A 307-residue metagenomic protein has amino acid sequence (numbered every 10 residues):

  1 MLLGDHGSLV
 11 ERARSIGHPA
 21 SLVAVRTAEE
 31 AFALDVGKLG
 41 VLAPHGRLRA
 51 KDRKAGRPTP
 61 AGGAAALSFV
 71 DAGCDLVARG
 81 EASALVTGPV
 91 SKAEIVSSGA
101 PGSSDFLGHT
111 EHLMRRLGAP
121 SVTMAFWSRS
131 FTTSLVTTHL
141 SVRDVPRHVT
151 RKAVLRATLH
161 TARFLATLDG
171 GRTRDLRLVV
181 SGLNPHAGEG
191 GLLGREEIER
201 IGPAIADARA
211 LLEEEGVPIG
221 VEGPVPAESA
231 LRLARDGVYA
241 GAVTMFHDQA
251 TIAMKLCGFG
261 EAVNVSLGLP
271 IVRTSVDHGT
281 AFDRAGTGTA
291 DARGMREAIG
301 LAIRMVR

Functional and structural regions predicted by a protein language model:
M1-L107, K152, R156-M245, Q249-N264 (+4 more regions): Contiguous, glycine/small-aliphatic-enriched amphipathic segments in soluble metabolic enzymes
A33-L34, F126-R156: Ligand-binding beta-strand-loop-alpha-helix segment within the catalytic cores of soluble metabolic enzymes
A93-S97, R115, S121-M124, T132-L135 (+2 more regions): Short, well-ordered, mixed-charge alpha-helical segments that flank or form enzyme active sites
E111-P120, V142-L168: Active-site glycine-rich loop that binds ribose-phosphate moieties when present
R115-T123, W127-F131, L269-D283: Short, flexible loop segments at boundaries between secondary-structure elements
